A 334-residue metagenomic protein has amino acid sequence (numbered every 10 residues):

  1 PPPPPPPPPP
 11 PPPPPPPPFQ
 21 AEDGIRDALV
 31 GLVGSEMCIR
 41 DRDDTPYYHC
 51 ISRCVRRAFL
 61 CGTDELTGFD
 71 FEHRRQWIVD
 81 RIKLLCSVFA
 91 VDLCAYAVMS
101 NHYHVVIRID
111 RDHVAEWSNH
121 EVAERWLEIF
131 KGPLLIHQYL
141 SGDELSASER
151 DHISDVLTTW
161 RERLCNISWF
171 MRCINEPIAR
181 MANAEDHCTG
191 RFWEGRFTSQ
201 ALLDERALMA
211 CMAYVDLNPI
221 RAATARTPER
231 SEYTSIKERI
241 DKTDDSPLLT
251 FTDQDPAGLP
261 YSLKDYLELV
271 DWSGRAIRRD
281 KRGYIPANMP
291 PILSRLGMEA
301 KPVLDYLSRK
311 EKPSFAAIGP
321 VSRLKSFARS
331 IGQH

Functional and structural regions predicted by a protein language model:
P1-P17: Long, low-complexity Q/N-rich tracts
P8, P17-A21, I82-V88: Short, solvent-exposed secondary-structure boundary motifs
P13, R26, L66: Conserved short-loop catalytic and cofactor-binding motifs
P16, A28-L29, A257: Short N-terminal micro-motifs specific to bacterial/archaeal maturation and metal-cluster initiation sites
P18, E22-I25, S52, G195: Preference for short coil/turn "hinge" residues that link or interrupt alpha-helices
A21-C38: Short, small-residue-biased leader/transition segments that mark boundaries at the very start of proteins
S35-H334: Short catalytic/metal-binding and nucleic-acid-binding patches
